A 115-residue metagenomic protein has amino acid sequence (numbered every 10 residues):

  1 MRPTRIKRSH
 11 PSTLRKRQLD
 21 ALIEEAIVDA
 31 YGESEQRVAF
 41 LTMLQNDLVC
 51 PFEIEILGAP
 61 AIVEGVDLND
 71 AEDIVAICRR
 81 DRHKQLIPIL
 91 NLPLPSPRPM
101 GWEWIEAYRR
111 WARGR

Functional and structural regions predicted by a protein language model:
M1-E53: Mixed-charge, Lys/Arg-rich low-complexity intrinsically disordered regions
S9, A26, W102-R115: Long, low-complexity intrinsically disordered regions
P51, P60, V75: Beta-strand-rich binding-surface signature of beta-sandwich/beta-barrel folds used to engage anionic ligands
E55-A59, D81-H83: Short strand-coil-strand connectors
A59-D67: Short beta-strand-centered aromatic/proline hotspots
D70-I77: Short aromatic-glycine-enriched beta-strand elements
H83-P93: A short macromolecule-binding patch
